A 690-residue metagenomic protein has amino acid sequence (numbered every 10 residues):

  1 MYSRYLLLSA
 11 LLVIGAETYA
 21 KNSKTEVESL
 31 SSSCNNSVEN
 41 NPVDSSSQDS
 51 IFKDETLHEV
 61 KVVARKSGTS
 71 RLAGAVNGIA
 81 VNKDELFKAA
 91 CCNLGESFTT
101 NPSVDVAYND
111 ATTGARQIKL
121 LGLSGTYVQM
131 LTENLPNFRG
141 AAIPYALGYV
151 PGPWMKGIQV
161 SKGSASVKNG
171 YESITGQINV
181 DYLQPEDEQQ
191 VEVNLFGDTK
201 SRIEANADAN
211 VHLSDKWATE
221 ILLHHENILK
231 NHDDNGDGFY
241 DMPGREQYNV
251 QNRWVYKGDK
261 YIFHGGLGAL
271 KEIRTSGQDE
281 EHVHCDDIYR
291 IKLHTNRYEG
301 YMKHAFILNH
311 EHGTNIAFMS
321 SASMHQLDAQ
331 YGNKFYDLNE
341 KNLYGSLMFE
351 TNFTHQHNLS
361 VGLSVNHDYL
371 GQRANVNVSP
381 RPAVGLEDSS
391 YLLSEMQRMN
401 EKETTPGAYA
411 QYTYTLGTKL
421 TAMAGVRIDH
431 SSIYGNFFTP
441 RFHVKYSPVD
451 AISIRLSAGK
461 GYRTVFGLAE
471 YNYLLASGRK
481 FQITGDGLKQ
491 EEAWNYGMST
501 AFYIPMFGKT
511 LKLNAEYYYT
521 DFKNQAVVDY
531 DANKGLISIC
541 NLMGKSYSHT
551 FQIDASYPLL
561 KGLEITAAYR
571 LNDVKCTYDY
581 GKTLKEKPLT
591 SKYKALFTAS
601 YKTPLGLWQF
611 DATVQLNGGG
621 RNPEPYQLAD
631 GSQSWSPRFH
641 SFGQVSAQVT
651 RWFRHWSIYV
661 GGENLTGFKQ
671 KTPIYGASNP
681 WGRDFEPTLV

Functional and structural regions predicted by a protein language model:
T56-A89, Q117: N-terminal periplasmic "start-of-domain" segments of outer-membrane beta-barrel proteins
G95-P136: Extracytoplasmic beta-strand/coil segments of soluble accessory domains associated with Gram-negative outer-membrane
L135-K162, V250: Short acidic/polar hinge/loop motifs at secondary-structure boundaries that mediate gating or recognition
Y149-Q190: A beta-strand signature from Gram-negative outer-membrane beta-barrel systems, especially the internal plug domain
I228-N249, K257-I316, A322-E340: Flexible loop and strand-edge segments within Gram-negative outer membrane beta-barrel domains
N315-A329, S447, R455, K489-Y547: Membrane-embedded beta-barrel scaffold of Gram-negative outer-membrane proteins
T415-T418, L513, Y517-D521, N541-Y626: Gram-negative outer-membrane beta-barrel transporters
K523, L616-Y626, T650-V690: C-terminal beta-signal and adjacent terminal beta-strands/loops of Gram-negative outer-membrane beta-barrel proteins
